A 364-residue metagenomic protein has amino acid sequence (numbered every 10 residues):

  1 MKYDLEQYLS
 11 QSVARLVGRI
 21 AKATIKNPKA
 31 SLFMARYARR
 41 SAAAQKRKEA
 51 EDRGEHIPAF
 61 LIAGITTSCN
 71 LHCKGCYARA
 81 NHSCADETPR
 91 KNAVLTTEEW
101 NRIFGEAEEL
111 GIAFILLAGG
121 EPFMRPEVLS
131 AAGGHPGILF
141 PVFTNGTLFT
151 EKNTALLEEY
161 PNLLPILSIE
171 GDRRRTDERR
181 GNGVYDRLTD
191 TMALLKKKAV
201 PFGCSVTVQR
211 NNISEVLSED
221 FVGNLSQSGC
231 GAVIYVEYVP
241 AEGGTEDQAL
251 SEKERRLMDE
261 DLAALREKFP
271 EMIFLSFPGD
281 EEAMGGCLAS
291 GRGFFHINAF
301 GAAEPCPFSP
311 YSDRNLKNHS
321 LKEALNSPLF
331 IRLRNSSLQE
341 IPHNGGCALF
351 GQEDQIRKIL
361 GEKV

Functional and structural regions predicted by a protein language model:
M1-K152, Y160: Conserved alpha-helical substructure of the radical SAM core
S68, P122, D172, Q209-N211 (+3 more regions): Short, solvent-exposed loop/turn segments at secondary-structure junctions
S83-E87, R173-R179, A241-E246: A short acidic, helix-capping loop that chelates divalent metal ions and anchors anionic groups
T88-V94, E178-V184, D247-S251: Short glycine-enriched, charge-decorated loop/helix-capping segments at active-site entrances that position
T97-L117, F123-V236: Radical SAM/AdoMet-radical enzyme domain recognition
R125-E127, A131-I138, C204-N212, A241-F274: Short acidic, glycine/proline-enriched helix-loop-strand junctions
N211-I213, A232-K253, L275-G286, S312-D313: Flexible glycine/acidic-rich beta-alpha junction loops that bind and position SAM and/or redox cofactors in anaerobic
P270-V364: Accessory C-terminal segments flanking Radical SAM cores
